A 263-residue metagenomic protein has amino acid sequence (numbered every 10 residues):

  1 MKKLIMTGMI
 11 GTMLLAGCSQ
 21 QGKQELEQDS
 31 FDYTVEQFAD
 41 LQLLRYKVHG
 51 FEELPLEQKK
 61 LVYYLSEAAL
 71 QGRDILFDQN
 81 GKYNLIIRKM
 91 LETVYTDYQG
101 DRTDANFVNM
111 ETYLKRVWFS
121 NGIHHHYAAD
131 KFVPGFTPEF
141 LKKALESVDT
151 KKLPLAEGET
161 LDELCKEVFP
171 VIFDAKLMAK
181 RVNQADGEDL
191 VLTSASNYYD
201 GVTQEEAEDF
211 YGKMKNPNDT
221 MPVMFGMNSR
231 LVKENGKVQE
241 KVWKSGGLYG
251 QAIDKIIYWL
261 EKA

Functional and structural regions predicted by a protein language model:
K2-G8: Sec-dependent signal peptide recognition, specifically the positively charged N-region followed immediately by
I5, L26-E27: Short beta-strand/loop turn elements enriched in aromatics
L14-G17: C-terminal motif of bacterial Sec signal peptides marking the signal peptidase cleavage site
S19-Q21: Bacterial signal peptide processing site
E27-K262: N-terminal helix-rich structural modules
